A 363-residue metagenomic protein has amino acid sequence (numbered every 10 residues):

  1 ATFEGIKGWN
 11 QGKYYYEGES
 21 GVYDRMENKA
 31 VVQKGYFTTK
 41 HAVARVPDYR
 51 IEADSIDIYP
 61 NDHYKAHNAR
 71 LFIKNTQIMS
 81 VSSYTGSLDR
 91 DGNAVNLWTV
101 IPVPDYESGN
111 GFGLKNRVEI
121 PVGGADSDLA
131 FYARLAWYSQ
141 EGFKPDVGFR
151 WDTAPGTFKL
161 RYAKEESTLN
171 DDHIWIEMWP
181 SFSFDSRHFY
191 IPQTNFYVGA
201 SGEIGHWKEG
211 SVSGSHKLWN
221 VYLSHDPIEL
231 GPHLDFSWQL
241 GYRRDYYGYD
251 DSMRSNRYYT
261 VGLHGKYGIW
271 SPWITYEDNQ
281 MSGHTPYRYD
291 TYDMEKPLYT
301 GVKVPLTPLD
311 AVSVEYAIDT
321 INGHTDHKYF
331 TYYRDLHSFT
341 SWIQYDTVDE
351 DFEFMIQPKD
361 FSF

Functional and structural regions predicted by a protein language model:
A1-A154, R161-I176, S183, S213 (+4 more regions): Structural signature for solvent-exposed beta-strand/loop edge elements and short helix-capping sites, enriched
K34-G35, A133-W137, L160-K164, V198-I204 (+4 more regions): Transmembrane beta-barrel strands of outer-membrane/channel proteins
S55-P60, I73, I120-G124, W137-S139 (+9 more regions): Beta-strand elements of well-folded, non-transmembrane domains
K115-R117, G148-R150, K159-R161, S181-D185 (+9 more regions): One-face residue pattern on beta-strands with alternating periodicity enriched for small/polar residues
V122-A130, D152-K159, F189-V198, D226-S237 (+4 more regions): Short loop/turn motifs that connect adjacent beta-strands in outer-membrane beta-barrel proteins
R161-M253, T260: Transmembrane beta-strand segments of outer-membrane beta-barrel domains in Gram-negative and organellar OMPs
G231-E315: Detector for outer-membrane/organellar transmembrane beta-barrel domains, recognizing the amphipathic beta-strand
F330-T340, Q344-F363: Outer-membrane beta-barrel "beta-signal"
